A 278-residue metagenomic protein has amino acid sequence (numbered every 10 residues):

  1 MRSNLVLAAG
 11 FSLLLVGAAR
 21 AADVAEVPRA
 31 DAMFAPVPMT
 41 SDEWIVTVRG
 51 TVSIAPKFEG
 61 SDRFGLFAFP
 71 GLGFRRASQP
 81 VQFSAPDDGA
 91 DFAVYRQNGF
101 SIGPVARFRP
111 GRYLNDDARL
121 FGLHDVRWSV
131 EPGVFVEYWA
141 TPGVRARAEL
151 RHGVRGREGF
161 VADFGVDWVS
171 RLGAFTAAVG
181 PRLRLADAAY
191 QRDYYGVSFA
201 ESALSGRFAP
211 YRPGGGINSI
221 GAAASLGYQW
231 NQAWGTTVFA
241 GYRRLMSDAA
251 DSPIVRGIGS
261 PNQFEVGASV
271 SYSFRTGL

Functional and structural regions predicted by a protein language model:
M1-S41, S61, G259, T276-L278: Cleavable N-terminal export/targeting peptides
A22-D23, S78, D91, G153-D163 (+2 more regions): Outer-membrane beta-barrel transmembrane domain signature
T40-V48, F64-A68, Q79-V81, R96-I102 (+7 more regions): Outer-envelope beta-barrel architecture signal
V46-I54, D87, P104-P110, V134 (+3 more regions): Transmembrane beta-barrel strands of outer-membrane/channel proteins
T47-S53, R112-D116, R127, A140-R147 (+2 more regions): Flexible, solvent-exposed coil segments and beta strand-coil junctions, predominantly the extracellular/periplasmic
V48, P70-L72, A90, P132-V134 (+5 more regions): Membrane-embedded beta-strands of outer-membrane beta-barrel proteins, especially the hydrophobic/small aromatic
V48-P56, P80-G89, D117-F121, V144-V154 (+1 more regions): Transmembrane beta-strand segments that form the barrel wall of outer-membrane beta-barrel proteins
K57-F64, D125-W128, R151-V161, G216: Solvent-exposed loop/turn segments connecting transmembrane beta-strands in outer-membrane beta-barrel proteins
